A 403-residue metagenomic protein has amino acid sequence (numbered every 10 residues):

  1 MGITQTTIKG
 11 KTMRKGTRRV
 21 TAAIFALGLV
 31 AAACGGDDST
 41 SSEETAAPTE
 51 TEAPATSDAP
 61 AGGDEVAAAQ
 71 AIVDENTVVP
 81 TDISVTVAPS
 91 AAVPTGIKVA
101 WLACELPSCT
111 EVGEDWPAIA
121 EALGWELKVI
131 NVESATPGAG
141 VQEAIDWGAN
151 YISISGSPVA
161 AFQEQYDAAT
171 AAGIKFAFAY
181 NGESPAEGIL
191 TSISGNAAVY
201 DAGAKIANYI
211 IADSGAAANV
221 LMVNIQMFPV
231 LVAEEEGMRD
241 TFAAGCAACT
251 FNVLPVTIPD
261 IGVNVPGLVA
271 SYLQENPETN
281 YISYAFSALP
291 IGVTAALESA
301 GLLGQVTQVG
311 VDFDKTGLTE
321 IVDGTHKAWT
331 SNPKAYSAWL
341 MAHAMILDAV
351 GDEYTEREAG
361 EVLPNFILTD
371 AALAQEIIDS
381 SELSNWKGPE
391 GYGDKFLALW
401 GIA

Functional and structural regions predicted by a protein language model:
V30-A33: C-terminal motif of bacterial Sec signal peptides marking the signal peptidase cleavage site
G35-E44: Bacterial lipoprotein signal-peptidase II cleavage site
D58-D115, K128-G138, S155-V159, I225-A233 (+1 more regions): Extracytoplasmic "Venus flytrap"
A59-G96, F242-G245, Y336, L340-A403: Hinge/cleft segment of the Venus flytrap/periplasmic-binding protein
V79-V85, I193-V220, V232-A233, N264-P266 (+2 more regions): Hydrophobic alpha-helical segments within soluble ligand-binding/sensing domains
K98-W101, L106-P107, W116-A118, A204-P255 (+1 more regions): An alpha-beta-alpha
G138, I152-A171, M238, I258-E320: Hydrophobic alpha-helical
F162-D201, N219, D314-E320, H326-K327: Flexible loop/hinge segments that line or gate small-molecule binding clefts
